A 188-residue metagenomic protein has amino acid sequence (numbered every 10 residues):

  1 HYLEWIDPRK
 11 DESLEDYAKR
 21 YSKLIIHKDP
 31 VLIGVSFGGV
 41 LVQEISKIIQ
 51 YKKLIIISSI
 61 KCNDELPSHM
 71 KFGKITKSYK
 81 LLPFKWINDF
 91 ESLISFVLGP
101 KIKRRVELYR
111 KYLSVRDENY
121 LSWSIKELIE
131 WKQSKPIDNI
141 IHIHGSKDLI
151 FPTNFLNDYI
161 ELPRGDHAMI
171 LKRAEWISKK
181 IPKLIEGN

Functional and structural regions predicted by a protein language model:
H1-K28, Y79-L81: Active-site catalytic motif of lipid deacylating hydrolases and related acyltransferases
I6-R9, K147, P163-A168: Histidine-bearing beta->alpha loop at or near hydrolase active sites
E12, G165-K180: Catalytic histidine-centered segment of alpha/beta-hydrolase-like enzymes
I33-V42: Gly/Ala-rich beta-loop-alpha elbow adjacent to hydrolase catalytic centers
E44-I48: Active-site signature of alpha/beta-hydrolase-fold catalytic machinery across serine- and Asp/Cys-nucleophile hydrolases
Q50-P83: Flexible "cap/lid" loop of the alpha/beta hydrolase fold
K85-Q133: Conserved alpha/beta-hydrolase catalytic His-Asp/Glu region
H142-H144, D148: Short beta-strand/loop motif that positions the catalytic acidic residue of the alpha/beta-hydrolase fold
